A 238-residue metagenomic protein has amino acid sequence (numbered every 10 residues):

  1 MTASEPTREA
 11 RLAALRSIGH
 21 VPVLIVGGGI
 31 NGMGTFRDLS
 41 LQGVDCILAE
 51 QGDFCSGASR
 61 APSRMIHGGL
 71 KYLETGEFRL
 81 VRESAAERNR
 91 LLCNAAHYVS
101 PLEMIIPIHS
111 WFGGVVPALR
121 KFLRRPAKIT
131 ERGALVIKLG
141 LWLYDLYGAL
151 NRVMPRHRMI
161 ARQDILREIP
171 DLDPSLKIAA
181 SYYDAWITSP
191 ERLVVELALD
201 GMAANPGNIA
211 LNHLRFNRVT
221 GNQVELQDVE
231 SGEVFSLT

Functional and structural regions predicted by a protein language model:
M1-V23, D38-Q42: Extreme N-terminal leader/targeting segments of oxidoreductases
L24-V26, T238: Short hydrophobic core segments
G27-G29, Q51: Glycine-rich Rossmann-fold phosphate-binding loop(s) that bind the pyrophosphate of adenine dinucleotide cofactors
G32-M33: N-terminal Rossmann-fold NAD(P) dinucleotide-binding loop
F36, S40-L41, D200-M202: Gly/Ala-rich phosphate-binding loop of Rossmann-like dinucleotide-binding domains, activating on the conserved
S40-R60: Glycine-rich FAD pyrophosphate-binding loop
R64-L166: Dinucleotide-binding Rossmann-like beta1-alpha1 core, especially the glycine-rich loop that anchors the ADP
A180-T238: Helical element adjacent to the flavin cofactor pocket in flavoenzyme catalytic cores
